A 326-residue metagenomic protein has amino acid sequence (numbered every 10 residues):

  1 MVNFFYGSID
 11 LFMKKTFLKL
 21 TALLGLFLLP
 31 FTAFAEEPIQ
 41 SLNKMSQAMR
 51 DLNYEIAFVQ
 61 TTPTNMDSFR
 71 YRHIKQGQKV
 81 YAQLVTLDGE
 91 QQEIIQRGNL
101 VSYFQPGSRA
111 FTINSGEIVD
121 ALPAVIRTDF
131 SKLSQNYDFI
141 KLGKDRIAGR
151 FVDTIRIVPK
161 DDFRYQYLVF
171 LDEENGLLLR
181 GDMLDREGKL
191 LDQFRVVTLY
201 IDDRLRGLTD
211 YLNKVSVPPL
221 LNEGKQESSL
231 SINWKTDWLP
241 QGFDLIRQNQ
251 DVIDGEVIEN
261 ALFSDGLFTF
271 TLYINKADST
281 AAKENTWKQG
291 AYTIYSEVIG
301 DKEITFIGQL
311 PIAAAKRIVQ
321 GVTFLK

Functional and structural regions predicted by a protein language model:
V2-N3, G7-D10, K14-F17, G25-K79 (+4 more regions): N-terminal leader/targeting segments and the immediate start of mature chains
E36-G107, D138-D145, F151-Q166, E173 (+1 more regions): N-terminal mature ectodomain segment of secretory-pathway/periplasmic proteins
S68-I74, I94-G98, T112-E117, Q193-V196 (+1 more regions): Short amphipathic beta-strand/extended segments with alternating polar/hydrophobic composition
D88-E90, R109-F111, R186-E187, D278-S279 (+1 more regions): Short, surface-exposed beta-strand-loop junctions and turns on beta-sheet-rich folds
Y103-V125: Acidic/charged, solvent-exposed loop-and-adjacent secondary-structure segments enriched in E/D, K/R, S/T, and G/P
A148-V217: Gly/Pro-enriched, hydrophobic low-complexity segments that function as extracytoplasmic propeptides/linkers
S216-I299, A313: Short, solvent-exposed recognition patches
